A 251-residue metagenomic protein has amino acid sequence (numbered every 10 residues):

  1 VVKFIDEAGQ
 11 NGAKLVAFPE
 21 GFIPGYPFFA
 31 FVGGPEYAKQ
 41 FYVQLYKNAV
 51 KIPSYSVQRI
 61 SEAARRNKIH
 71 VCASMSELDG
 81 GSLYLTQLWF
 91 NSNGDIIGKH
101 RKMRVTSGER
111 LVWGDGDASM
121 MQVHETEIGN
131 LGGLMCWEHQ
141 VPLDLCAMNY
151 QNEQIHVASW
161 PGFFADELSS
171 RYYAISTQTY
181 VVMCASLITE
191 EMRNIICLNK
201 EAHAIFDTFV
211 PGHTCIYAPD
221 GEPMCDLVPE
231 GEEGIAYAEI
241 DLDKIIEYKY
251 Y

Functional and structural regions predicted by a protein language model:
K3-N93, G162-T179: Cys-nucleophile CN-hydrolase/nitrilase-fold catalytic domain and related Cys-dependent amidase chemistry that acts on
P24, F31, L88, H100-T106 (+1 more regions): Short beta->alpha transition motifs characteristic of CBS
I52, V57-Q58, E62-I69, E77-Q154 (+2 more regions): Active-site catalytic loop in hydrolytic enzyme cores
S61, N67-G80, M183-S186, M192-I205: Short, basic/aromatic recognition patches
A73-M75, T86-W89, Q122, M183 (+2 more regions): Short beta-strand scaffold segments in enzyme catalytic cores
M121, A158, A165, S169-R171 (+4 more regions): Non-catalytic interaction/Regulatory regions outside core domains
S186-Y251: C-terminal beta-strand edge segments of enzyme domains
